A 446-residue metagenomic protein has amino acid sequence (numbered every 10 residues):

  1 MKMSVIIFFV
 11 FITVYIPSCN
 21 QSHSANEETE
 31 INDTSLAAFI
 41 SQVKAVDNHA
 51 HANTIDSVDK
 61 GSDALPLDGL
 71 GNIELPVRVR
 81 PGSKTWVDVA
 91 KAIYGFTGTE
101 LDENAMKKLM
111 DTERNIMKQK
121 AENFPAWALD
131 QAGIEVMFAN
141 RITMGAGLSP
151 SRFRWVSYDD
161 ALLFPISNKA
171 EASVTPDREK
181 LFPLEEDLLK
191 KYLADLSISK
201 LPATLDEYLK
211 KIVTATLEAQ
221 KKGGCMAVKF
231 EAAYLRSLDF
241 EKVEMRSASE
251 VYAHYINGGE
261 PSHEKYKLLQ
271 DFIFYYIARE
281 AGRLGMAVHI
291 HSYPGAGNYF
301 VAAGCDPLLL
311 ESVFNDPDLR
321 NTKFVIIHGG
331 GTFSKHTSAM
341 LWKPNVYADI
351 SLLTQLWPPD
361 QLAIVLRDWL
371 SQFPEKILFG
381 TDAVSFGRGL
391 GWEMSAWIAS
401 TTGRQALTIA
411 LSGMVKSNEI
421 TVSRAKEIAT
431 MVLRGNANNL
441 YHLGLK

Functional and structural regions predicted by a protein language model:
K2-F9: Sec-dependent signal peptide recognition, specifically the positively charged N-region followed immediately by
I12-I31: Bacterial Sec-dependent signal peptides at the C-terminal "C-region" and cleavage site
I31-N48, S57-S62, D68-E100, K107-I116 (+2 more regions): Mid-to-C-terminal alpha-helical segments outside catalytic/metal-binding sites
S41, K60-S157, L162-S167, E179-K200 (+1 more regions): Alpha-helical scaffold segments that flank or form the walls of functional sites
V46-A50, V136-A139, F153-D160, V228-F230 (+4 more regions): Hydrophobic faces of well-ordered beta-strands that scaffold small-molecule active sites in alpha/beta enzyme cores
D68-G71, R178-S197, V243-E264, R404-A410: A solvent-exposed, charged loop/short amphipathic helix patch at secondary-structure junctions
T204-F230, R236-V346, D360-L378: Histidine/acidic residue-rich metal-binding segments in metalloenzymes
C305-V325, G329-K446: H/E-rich (His + Asp/Glu) clusters that bind or coordinate divalent metals
